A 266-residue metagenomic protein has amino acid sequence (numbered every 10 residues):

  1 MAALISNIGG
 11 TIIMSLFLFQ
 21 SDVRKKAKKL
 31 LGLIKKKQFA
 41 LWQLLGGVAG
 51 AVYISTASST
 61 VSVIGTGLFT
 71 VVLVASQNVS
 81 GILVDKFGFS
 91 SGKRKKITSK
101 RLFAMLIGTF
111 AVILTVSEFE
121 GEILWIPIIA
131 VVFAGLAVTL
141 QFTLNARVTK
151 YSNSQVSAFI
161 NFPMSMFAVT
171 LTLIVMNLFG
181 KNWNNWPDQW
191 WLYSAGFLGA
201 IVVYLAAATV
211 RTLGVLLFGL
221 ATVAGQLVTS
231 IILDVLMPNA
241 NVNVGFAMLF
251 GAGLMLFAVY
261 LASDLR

Functional and structural regions predicted by a protein language model:
M1, K28-L30, S59-T60, I113-I126 (+2 more regions): Membrane-interface helix termini and inter-helical loops of multi-pass transporters
M1, V52, T56, F103 (+7 more regions): Glycine-/small-residue-enriched transmembrane alpha-helix faces in small-molecule transporters and effluxers
M1-A49, I107, A137-T139, A158-L178 (+1 more regions): Transmembrane alpha-helices of multi-pass small-molecule transport proteins
M1-I12, S59-V79, I123-A137, N184-G199 (+1 more regions): Structural signature of hydrophobic alpha-helical transmembrane segments
G9-I12, V72-F87, M164-L171, A221-M237 (+1 more regions): Alpha-helical transmembrane segments of compact multi-pass small-molecule transporters, enriched in specific families
A27-V52, I126-V132, N182-I201: Loop-to-transmembrane-helix transition segments
G67-S76, T149-M164, A200-D234: Helix-helix packing/entry segments at the starts of transmembrane helices
I82-F133, N243, L249-R266: Juxtamembrane helix-loop boundary signature in multi-pass membrane transporters
